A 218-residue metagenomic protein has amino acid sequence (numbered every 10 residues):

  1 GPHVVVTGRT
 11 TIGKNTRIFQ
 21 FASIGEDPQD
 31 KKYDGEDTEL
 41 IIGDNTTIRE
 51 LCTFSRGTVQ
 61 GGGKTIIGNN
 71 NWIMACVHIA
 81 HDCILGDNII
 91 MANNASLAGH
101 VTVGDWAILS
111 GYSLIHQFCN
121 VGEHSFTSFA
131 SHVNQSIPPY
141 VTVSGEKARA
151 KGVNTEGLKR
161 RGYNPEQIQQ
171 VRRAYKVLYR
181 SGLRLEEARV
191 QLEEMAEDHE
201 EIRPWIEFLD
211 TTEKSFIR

Functional and structural regions predicted by a protein language model:
G1-R149: Structural signal for interior beta-strand "rungs" in well-ordered beta-sheet cores of soluble enzyme domains
N15, F21, K32, D37 (+3 more regions): Terminal amphipathic alpha-helical/low-complexity segments used for targeting or macromolecular assembly
